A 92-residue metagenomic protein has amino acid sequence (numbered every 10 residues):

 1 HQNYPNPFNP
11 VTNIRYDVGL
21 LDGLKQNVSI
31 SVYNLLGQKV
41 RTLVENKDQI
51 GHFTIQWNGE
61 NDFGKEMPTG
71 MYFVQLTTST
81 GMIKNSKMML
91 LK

Functional and structural regions predicted by a protein language model:
H1-Y4, F8-V32, T42-E45, T54-W57 (+1 more regions): Glycine-centered coil/turn sites that cap beta-strands in beta-rich domains
K25, I50-H52, T69-M71: Extracellular Ig-like/FN3 beta-sandwich strand-entry sites
K47, K65-K92: C-terminal tail/sorting-segment detector
T54-P68: Signal that preferentially marks extracellular ectodomain short beta-strand elements of beta-sandwich modules
